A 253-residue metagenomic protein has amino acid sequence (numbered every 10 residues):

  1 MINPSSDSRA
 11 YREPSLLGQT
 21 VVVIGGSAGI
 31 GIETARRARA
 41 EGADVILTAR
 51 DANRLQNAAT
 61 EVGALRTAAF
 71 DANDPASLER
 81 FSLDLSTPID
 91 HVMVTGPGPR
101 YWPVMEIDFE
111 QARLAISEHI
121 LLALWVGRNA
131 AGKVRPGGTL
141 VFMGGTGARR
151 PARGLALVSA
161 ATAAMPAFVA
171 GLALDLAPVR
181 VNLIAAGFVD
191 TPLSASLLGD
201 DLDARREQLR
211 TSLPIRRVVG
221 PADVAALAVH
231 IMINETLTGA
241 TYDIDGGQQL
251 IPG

Functional and structural regions predicted by a protein language model:
I2-Y11, T238-G253: Short C-terminal tail/terminal secondary-structure segment of NAD(P)H-dependent dehydrogenase/reductase domains
S27-A28: Conserved glycine-rich cofactor-binding loop
E61-A76: Rossmann-fold cofactor-recognition segment
P103-V104, E110-I116, R205, L209: Substrate-binding pocket helix/loop in short-chain dehydrogenase/reductase
A115-I116, L124-V126, T139-A177, F188-V189: Catalytic loop of short-chain dehydrogenase/reductase
P166, D175-D190, L237-I244: Conserved Rossmann-fold SDR core element
V189-S212, G253: A glycine/serine/threonine-rich, flexible loop-to-helix segment that serves as the NAD(P) cofactor-binding "lid"
R217-I244, Q249: C-terminal substrate-recognition "lid" of short-chain dehydrogenase/reductases
